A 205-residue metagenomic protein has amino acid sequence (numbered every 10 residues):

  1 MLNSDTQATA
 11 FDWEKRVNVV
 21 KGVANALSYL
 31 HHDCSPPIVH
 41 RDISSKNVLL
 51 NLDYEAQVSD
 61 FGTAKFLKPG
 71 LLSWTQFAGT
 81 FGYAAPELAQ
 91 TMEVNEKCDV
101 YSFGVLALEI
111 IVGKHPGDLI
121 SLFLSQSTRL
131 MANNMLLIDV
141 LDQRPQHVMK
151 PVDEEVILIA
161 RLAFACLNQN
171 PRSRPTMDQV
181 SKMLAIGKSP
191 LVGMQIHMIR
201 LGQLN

Functional and structural regions predicted by a protein language model:
M1-N18, Y54, V58-N205: Cytosolic eukaryotic protein kinase-like domains
G22: Catalytic core of carbohydrate-active enzymes
N25-I38: Protein kinase catalytic-loop region centered on the HRD/HxD motif
